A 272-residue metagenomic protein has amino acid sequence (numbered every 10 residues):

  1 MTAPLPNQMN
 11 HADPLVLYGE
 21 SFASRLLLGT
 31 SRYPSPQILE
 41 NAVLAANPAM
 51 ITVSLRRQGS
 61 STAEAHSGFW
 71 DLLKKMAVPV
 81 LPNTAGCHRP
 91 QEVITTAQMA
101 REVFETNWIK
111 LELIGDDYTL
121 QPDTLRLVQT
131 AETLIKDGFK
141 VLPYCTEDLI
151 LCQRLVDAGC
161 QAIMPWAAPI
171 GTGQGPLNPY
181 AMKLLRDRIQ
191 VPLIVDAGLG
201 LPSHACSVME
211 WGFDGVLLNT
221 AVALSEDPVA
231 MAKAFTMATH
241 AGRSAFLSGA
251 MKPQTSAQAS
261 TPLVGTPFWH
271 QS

Functional and structural regions predicted by a protein language model:
M1-D13: Basic/polar N-terminal segments that are highly enriched at the extreme N-terminus, encompassing both cleavable
A12-L17, L27-V53, E64-V80, C87-S272: Alpha/beta enzyme core
F22: Short acidic-glycine-tyrosine-enriched beta hairpin
R56-S60: A short, histidine- and acid-enriched strand-loop-helix "catalytic/donor-clamping" loop that lines the nucleotide-sugar
